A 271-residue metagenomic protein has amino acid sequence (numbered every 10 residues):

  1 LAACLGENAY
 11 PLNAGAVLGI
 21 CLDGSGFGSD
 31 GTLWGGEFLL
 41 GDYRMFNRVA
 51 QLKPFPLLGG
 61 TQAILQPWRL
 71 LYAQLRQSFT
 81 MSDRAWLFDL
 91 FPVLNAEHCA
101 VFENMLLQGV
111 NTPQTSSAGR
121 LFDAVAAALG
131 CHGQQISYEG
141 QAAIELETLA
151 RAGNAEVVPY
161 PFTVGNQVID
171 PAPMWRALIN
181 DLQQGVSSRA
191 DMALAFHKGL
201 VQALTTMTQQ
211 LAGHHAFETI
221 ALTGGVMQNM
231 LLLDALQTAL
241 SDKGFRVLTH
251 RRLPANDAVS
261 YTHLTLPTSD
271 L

Functional and structural regions predicted by a protein language model:
L1-G19: Conserved phosphate-binding catalytic cores of ATP/NTP-utilizing and phosphoryl-transfer enzymes
A3, G36-E37, A50, L65-A73 (+2 more regions): Residues on a specific face of well-ordered alpha-helices
L22, T115-A118, F196, A221 (+1 more regions): Active-site nucleophile and cofactor-binding loops and adjacent substrate-binding regions of central metabolic enzymes
F27-N47, T206-D257: Catalytic phosphate/nucleotide-handling subdomain of diverse soluble enzymes
R48-T61, L106-V110, R246-R252: Short beta-alpha connecting loops at secondary-structure transitions that line or flank enzyme active sites
V49, K53-N95: Proline/glycine-rich low-complexity loops and linkers
L75-T219, M230-F245: A contiguous, well-structured pocket-lining segment that forms one wall/lid of small-molecule binding clefts in soluble
T262-T268: Conserved small/polar residues in nucleotide/adenosyl-binding loops
